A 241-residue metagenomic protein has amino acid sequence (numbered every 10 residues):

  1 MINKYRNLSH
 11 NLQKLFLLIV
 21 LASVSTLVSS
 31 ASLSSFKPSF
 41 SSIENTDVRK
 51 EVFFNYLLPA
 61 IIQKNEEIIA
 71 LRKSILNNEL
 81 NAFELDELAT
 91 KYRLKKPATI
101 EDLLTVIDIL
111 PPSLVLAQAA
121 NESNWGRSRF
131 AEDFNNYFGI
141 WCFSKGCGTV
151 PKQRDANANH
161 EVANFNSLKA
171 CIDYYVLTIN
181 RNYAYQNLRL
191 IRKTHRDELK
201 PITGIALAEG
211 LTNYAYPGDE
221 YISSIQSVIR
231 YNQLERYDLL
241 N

Functional and structural regions predicted by a protein language model:
I2-A117, N121-N241: Catalytic cores of secreted/periplasmic lytic hydrolases that degrade extracellular macromolecules
